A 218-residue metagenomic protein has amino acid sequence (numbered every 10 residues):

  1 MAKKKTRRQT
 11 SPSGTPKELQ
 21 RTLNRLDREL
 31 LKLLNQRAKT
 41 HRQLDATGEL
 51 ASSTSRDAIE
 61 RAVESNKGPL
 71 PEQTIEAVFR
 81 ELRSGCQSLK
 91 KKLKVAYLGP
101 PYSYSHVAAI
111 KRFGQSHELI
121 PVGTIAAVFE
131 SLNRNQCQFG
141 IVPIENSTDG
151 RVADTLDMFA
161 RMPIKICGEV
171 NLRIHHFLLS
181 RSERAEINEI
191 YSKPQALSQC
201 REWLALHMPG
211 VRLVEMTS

Functional and structural regions predicted by a protein language model:
A2-S218: Domain-level signature for soluble enzymes in the chorismate/prephenate branch of the shikimate pathway
